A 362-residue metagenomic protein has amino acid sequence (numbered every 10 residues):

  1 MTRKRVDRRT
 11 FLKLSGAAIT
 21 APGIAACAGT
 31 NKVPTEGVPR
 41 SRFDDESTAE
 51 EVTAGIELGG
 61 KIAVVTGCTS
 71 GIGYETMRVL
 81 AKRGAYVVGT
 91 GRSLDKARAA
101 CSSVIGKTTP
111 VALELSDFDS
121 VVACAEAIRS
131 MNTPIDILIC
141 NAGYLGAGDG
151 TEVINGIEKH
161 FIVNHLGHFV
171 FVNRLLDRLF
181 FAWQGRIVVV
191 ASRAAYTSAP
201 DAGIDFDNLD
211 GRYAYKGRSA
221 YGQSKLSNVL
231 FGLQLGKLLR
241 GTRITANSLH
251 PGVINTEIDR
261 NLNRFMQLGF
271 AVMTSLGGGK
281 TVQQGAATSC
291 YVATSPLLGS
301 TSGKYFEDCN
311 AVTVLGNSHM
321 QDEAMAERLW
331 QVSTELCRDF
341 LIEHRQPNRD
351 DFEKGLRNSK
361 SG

Functional and structural regions predicted by a protein language model:
M1-I19: N-terminal secretory signal peptides and thylakoid transit peptides that target proteins across membranes
V6, R92, S116, G279-A287: Residue-level signal for the nucleotide or nucleotide-sugar donor/cofactor binding architecture
A17, P34-E257, M266, R338-D350 (+1 more regions): Rossmann-fold NAD(P)H-dependent dehydrogenase/reductase core
T30, M131, S295-L298, F340: Generic structural signal for alpha-helix termini and adjacent loop/cap motifs
V121, S224, M273-T313, E323-R328: C-terminal helical subdomain
L298-G362: C-terminal tail/cap regions
